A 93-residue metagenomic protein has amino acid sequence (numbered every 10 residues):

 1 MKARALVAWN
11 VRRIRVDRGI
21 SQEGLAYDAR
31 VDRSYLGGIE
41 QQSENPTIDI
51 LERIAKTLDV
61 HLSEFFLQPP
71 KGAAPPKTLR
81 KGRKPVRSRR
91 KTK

Functional and structural regions predicted by a protein language model:
M1-D17: A short, Lys/Arg-rich alpha-helix, primarily the initiator
V11, Q22, R33, I48-L51: Helix-turn-helix DNA-binding elements, focusing on the entry/boundary residues of the two helices that contact DNA
R12, V16, R30, Q41 (+1 more regions): Residue-level detection of the helix-turn-helix DNA-binding "recognition helix"
V16, Y27, K56: Alpha-helical residues within the helix-turn-helix
G19-G38: Short alpha-helical DNA-recognition segment
Q41, V60, L67: Short, conserved catalytic or interaction motifs in soluble domains
I50-A55, F65-F66: Hydrophobic micro-packing sites on short alpha-helices
L67-K93: Short, charged recognition helix plus adjacent turn of helix-turn-helix-like nucleic-acid-binding domains
